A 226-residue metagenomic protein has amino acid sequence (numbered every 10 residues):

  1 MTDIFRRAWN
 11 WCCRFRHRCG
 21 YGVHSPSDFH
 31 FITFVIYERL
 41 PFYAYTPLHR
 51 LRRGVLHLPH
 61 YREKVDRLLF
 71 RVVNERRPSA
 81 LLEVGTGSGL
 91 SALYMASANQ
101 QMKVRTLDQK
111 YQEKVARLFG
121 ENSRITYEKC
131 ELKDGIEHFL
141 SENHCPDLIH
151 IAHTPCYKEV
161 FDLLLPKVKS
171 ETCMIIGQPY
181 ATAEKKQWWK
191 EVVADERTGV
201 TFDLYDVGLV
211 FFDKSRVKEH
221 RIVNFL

Functional and structural regions predicted by a protein language model:
M1-H150, T154-S170, Y180-L226: A short alpha-helical cap/connector motif
